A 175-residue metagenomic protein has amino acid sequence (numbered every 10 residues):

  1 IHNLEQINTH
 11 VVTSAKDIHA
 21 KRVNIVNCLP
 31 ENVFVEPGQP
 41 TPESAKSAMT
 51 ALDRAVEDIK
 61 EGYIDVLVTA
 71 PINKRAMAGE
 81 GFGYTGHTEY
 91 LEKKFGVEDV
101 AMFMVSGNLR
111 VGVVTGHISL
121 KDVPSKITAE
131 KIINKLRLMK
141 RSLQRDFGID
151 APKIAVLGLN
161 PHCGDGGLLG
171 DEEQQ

Functional and structural regions predicted by a protein language model:
I1-G86, E130-Q175: Contiguous, glycine/small-aliphatic-enriched amphipathic segments in soluble metabolic enzymes
V11, N27, M102-V105, V113: Structural signal for conserved beta-strand scaffold positions within catalytic alpha/beta enzyme cores
K21, M104-G112, I154: Mobile beta-alpha loop/short-helix "lid" or hinge segments that flank ligand
I72-K74, V111-K121: Acidic/polar active-site rim loop that often engages polyanionic ligands
M77-G79, G83, S106, S119 (+1 more regions): Helix-enriched interaction subdomains in cytosolic or periplasmic regions, typified by TIR/SEFIR signaling/NADase cores
G79-S106: Short, acidic/small-residue loops that bind anionic groups at enzyme active sites
E89-K93, V97-E98, I118-Q144: Active-site glycine-rich loop that binds ribose-phosphate moieties when present
G107-L109, I118, G158-C163: Glycine-rich beta-alpha junction loops
